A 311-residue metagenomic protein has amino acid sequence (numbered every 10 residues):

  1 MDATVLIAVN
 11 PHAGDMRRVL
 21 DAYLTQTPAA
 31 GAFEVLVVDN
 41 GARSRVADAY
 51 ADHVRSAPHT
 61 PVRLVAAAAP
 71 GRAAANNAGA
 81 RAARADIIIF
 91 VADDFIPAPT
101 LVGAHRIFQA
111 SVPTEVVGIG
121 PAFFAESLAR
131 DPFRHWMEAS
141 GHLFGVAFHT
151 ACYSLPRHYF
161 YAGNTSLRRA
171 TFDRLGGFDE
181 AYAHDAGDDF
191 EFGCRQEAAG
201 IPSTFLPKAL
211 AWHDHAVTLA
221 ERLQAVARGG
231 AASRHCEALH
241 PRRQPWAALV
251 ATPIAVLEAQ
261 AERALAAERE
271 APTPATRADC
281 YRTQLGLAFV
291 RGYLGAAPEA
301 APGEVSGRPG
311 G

Functional and structural regions predicted by a protein language model:
H12-T25: Short, well-formed alpha-helical segments that are part of the catalytic scaffolds of diverse glycosyltransferases
A22-V65: Acidic donor-binding segment of Leloir-type glycosyltransferases
A66-A83: Glycine-rich, basic loop-to-helix element that forms the pyrophosphate-binding segment of sugar-nucleotide handling
A73, F148-L167, A183-D185: A recurrent flexible, glycine/aromatic-enriched loop bordering the glycosyltransferase active site that acts as
T100-R134: Conserved donor NDP-sugar-binding/catalytic core segment of glycosyltransferases
P121, M137-R157: Short, flexible, basic/aromatic active-site loop/helix in glycosyltransferases
N164-L167, T171-G176, Y182-A209: A short, conserved alpha-helix in the catalytic core of glycosyltransferases
A227-A231, W246-G311: Non-catalytic, C-terminal membrane-associated alpha-helical segments of glycosyltransferases
